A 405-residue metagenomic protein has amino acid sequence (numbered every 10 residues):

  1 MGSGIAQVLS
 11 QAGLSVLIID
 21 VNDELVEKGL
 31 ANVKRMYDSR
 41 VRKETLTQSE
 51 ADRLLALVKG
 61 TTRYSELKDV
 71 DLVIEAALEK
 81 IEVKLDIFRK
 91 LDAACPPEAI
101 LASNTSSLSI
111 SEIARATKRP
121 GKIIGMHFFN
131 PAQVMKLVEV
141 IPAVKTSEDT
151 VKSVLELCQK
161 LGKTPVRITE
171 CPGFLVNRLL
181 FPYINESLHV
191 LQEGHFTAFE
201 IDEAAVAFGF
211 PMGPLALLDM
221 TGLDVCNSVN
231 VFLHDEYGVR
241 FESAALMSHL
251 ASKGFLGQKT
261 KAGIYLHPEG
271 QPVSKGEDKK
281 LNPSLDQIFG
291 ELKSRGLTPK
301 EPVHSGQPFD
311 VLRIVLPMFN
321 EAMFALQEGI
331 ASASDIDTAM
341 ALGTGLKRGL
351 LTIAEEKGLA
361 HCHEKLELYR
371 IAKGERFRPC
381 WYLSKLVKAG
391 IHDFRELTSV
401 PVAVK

Functional and structural regions predicted by a protein language model:
G2-K405: N-terminal glycine-rich phosphate-binding loop for ADP-containing cofactors
